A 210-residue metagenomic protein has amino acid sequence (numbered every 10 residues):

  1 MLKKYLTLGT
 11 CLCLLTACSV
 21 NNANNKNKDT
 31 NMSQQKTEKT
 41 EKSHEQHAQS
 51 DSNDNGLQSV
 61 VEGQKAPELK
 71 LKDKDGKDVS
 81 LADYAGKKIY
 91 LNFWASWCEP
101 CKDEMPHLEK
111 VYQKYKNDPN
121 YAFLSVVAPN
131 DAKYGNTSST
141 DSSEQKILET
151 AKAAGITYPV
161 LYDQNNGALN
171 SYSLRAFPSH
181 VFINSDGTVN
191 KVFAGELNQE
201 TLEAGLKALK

Functional and structural regions predicted by a protein language model:
M1-Y5: Positively charged n-region of N-terminal signal peptides that target proteins for export
L14-A17: C-terminal motif of bacterial Sec signal peptides marking the signal peptidase cleavage site
S19-N21: Bacterial signal peptide processing site
H47-L81: N-terminal "domain-start" segment that seeds a small globular fold
K87-K88, D103-P129, K152, Q199 (+1 more regions): Conserved helix-turn-beta segment immediately C-terminal to the redox Cys motif in thioredoxin-like folds
N92-C98, A128: Aromatic-flanked redox-active Cys/Sec active sites in thiol-based oxidoreductases, especially the WC-centered
S139-I183: Short, internal strand/loop/helix patches that form the active-site neighborhood or redox-interaction surface
A176, V181-K210: Thiol-/selenol-based redox modules, centered on thioredoxin-like and closely related oxidoreductase domains
